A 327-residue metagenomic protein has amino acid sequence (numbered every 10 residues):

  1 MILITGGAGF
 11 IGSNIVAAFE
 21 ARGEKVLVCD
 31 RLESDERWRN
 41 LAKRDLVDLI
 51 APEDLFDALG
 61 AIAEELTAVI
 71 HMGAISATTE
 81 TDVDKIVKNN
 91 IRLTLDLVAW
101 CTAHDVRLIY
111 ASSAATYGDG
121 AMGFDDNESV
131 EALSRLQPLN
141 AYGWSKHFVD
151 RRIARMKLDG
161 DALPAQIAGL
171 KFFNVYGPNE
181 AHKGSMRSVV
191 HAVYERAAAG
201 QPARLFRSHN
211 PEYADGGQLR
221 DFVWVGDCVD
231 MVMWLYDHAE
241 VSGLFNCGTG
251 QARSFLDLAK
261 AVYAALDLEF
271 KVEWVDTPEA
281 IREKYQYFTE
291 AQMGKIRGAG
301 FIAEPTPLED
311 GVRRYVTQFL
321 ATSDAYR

Functional and structural regions predicted by a protein language model:
I2-R22: N-terminal Rossmann NAD(P)H-binding glycine-rich loop of SDR-like oxidoreductase domains
K43, P52-N89, G118: NAD(P)H-binding glycine-rich loop region in Rossmannoid oxidoreductase-like domains and their noncatalytic homologs
K88, R92-D96, A103, T116-G169 (+3 more regions): Catalytic helix-loop patch of NAD(P)-dependent Rossmann-fold dehydrogenases
H147, L163, V175-H191, A214-Q218 (+4 more regions): Glycine/proline-rich active-site loop of Rossmann-fold NAD(P)-dependent oxidoreductases
V193, A199, M231-I281, A325: Mid/C-terminal beta-alpha module of Rossmann-like enzyme folds, strongest in SDR-family dehydrogenases/epimerases
V225, E279-I302: Conserved C-terminal active-site "lid" loop/helix of NAD(P)H-dependent oxidoreductases that clamps the redox cofactor
C228, V232, C247, L258 (+2 more regions): Non-catalytic, hydrophobic alpha-helical segments
P307-R327: Amphipathic terminal alpha-helices
